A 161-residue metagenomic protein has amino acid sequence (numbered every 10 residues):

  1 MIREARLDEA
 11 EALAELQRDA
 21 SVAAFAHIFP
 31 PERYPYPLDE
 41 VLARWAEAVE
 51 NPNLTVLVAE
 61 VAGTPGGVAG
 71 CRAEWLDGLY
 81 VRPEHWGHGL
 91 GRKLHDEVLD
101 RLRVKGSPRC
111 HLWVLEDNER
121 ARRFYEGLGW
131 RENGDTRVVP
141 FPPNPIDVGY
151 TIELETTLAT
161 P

Functional and structural regions predicted by a protein language model:
M1-E15: A short beta-loop-alpha structural element at the N-terminal edge of CoA-dependent acyl/N-acetyltransferase catalytic
R6, D77, R82-W86, L115-E116: Residue-level recognition of the GNAT/N-acetyltransferase active site
E15-R44, L54: Conserved GNAT-fold acetyl-CoA-binding loop/helix
L42-V58, W75: A short helix-loop-beta-strand connector motif used in the catalytic cores of GNAT acetyltransferases and, in some
V58, T64-Y80: Conserved beta-strand in the GNAT
A59, H85, G89-E97: Conserved acetyl-CoA pyrophosphate-binding loop and the N-cap/start of the following alpha-helix in GNAT-like
K93-R109: Conserved acyl-CoA
P108-R122, E126-R131, D135-P161: C-terminal "cap" of GNAT-fold acetyltransferases
